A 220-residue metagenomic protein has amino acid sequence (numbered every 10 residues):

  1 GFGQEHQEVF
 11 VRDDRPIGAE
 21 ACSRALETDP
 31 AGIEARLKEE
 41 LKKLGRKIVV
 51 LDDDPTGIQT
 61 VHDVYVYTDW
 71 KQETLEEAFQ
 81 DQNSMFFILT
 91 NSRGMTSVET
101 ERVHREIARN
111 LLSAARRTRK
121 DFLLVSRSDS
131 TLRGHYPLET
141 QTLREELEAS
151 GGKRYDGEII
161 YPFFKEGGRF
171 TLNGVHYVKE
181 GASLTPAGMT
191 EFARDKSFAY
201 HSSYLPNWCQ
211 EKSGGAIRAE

Functional and structural regions predicted by a protein language model:
F2, R15-Q82, E166: N-terminal basic/disordered segments at the start of proteins
F2-E20, L44, L112-R119, A149: …; additionally, a secondary subgroup of soluble metalloenzymes is captured
F2-V11, V64-K71, G94-S97, I107: Long, low-complexity, Lys/Arg-enriched
E5-Q7, D53, D156: Compositionally biased, intrinsically disordered low-complexity regions enriched in proline and serine
K38-V49, Q59-H62, Q82-S84, M95-L124 (+1 more regions): Cap/lid and interdomain-hinge subdomains that line or gate substrate/regulatory clefts in soluble alpha/beta enzymes
I88-R93: Short loop/turn segments at strand-loop or loop-helix junctions that form parts of catalytic or ligand-binding pockets
